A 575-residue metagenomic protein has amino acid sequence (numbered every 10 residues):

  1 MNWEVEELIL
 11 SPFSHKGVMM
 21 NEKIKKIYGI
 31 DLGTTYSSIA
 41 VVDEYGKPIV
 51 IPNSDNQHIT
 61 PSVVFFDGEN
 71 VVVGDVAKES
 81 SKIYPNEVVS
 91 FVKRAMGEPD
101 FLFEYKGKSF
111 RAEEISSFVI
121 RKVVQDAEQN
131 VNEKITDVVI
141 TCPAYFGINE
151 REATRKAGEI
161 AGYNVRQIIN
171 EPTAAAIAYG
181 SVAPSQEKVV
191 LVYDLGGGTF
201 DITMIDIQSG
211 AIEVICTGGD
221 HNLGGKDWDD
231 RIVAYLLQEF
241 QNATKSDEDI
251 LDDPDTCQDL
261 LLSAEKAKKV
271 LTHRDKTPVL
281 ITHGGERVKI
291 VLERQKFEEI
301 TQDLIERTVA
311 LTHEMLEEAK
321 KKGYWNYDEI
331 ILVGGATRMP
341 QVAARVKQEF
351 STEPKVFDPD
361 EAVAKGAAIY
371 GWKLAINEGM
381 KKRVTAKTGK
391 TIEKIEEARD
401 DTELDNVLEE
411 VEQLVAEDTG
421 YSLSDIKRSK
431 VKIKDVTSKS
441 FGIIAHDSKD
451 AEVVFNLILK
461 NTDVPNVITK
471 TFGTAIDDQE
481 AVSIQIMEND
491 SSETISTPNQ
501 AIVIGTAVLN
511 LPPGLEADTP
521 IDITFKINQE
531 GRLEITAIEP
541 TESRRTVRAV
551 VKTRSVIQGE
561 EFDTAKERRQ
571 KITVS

Functional and structural regions predicted by a protein language model:
W3-A95, L102-S109, F118, E128-S575: Oxyanion-binding/catalytic loops of NTP- or PPi-dependent enzymes
R121-V124: Generic structural signal for well-ordered alpha-helices, preferentially at hydrophobic/aromatic core positions
